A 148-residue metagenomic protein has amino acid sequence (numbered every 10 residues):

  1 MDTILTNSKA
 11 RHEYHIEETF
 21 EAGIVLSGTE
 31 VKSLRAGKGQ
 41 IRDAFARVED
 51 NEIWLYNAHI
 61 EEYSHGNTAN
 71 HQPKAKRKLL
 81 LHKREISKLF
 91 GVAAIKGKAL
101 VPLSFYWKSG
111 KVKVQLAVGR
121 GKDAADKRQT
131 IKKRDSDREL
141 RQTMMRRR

Functional and structural regions predicted by a protein language model:
D2-T3, A117, D126: RNA pseudouridine synthases
D2-V48, E52: A positional/architectural concept
E21, V31, A46, I60-E61 (+2 more regions): Residue-level signature for short turns and capping positions that connect secondary-structure elements
G23, K38, K78, S104-Y106: Replace "in large, NTP-powered and nucleic-acid-processing enzymes" with "in large, NTP-powered factors and other
G28, V48-D50, N57, L116-R120: Flexible glycine-/small-residue-rich
D50, A58-A93: Compact, glycine-rich, soluble single-domain proteins
K74, L81-S87, R120-R148: C-terminal end-helix/capping segment
L80-A117, G121-D123: Beta-rich strand-turn-strand
